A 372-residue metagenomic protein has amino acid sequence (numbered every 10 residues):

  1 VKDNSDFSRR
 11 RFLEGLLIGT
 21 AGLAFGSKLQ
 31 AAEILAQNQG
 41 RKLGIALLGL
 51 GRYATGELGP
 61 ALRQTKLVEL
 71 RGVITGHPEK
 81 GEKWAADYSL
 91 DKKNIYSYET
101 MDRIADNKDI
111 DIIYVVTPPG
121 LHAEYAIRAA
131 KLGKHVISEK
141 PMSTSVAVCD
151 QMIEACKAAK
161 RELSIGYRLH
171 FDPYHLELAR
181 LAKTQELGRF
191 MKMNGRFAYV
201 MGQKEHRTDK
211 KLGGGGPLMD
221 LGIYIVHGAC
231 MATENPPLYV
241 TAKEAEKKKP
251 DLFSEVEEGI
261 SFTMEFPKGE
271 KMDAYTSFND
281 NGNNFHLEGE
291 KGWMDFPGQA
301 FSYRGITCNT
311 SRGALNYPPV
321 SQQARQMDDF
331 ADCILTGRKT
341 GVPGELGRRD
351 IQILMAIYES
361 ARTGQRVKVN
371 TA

Functional and structural regions predicted by a protein language model:
K2-T20: N-terminal secretory signal peptides and thylakoid transit peptides that target proteins across membranes
G15-G19, G313-A372: C-terminal helical cap and adjacent loop that interface with cofactors, partners, or active-site loops
G15-Y88: N-terminal Rossmann-like dinucleotide-binding module
R41, Y53-A54, L169-F253, G364: Predominantly a Rossmann-like dinucleotide-binding segment in NAD(P)-dependent oxidoreductases
L47, S138, L163-I165, N194 (+2 more regions): Hydrophobic residues in well-ordered beta-strands that form the structural core
N94-E99: Short acidic-hydrophobic, aromatic-tinged amphipathic segments that line or gate anion-handling sites
D111-I112, P118-P119, A123-H170: Beta-strand-loop-alpha-helix segment that lines the small-molecule cofactor/substrate pocket of alpha/beta enzymes
V226-R304, A324-K339, M355, N370-A372: Contiguous beta-strand/loop segments that form the cofactor/metal-binding neighborhood of enzyme cores
